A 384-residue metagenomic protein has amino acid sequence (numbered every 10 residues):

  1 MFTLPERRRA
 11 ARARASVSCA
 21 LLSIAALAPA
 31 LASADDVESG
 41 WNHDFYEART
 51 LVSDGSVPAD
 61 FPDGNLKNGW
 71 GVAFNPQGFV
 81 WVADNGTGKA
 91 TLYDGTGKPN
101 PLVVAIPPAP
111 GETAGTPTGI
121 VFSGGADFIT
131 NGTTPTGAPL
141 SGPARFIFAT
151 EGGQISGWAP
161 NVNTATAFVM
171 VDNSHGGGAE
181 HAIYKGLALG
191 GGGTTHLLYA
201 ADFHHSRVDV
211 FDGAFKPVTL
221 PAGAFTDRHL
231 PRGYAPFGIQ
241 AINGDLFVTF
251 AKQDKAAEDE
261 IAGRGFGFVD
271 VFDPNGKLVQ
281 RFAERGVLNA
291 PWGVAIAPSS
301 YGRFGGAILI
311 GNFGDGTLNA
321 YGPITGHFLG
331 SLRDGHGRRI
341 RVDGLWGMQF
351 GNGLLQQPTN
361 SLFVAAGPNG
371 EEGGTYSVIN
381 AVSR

Functional and structural regions predicted by a protein language model:
M1-A13: N-terminal secretory signal peptides that target proteins for export/translocation
T3, A32-S33: Exposed, low-complexity/repetitive linear segments and helix-based recognition motifs, biased toward charged/polar
R8, A28, D36-V37: Intrinsically disordered, low-complexity, hydrophilic segments
R12-C19, V279: Intrinsically disordered, low-complexity segments enriched in polar/charged small residues
S16-P29: Bacterial N-terminal signal peptides
S33-R384: Sequence/structural signature of beta-propeller domains
